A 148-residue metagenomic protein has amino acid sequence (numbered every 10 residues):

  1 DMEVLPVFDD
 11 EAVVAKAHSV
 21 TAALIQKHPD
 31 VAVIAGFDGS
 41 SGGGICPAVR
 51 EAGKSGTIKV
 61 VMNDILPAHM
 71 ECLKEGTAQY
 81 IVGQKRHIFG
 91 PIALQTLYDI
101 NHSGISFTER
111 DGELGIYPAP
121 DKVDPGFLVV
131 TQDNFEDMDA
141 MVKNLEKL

Functional and structural regions predicted by a protein language model:
D1-M2, Q26-D30, R50-T57: Short helix-capping segments at alpha-helix termini
D1-V20, A35-S41, D64-A68, Q84-F89: Hinge/beta->alpha junction and helix N-cap segments in small-molecule ligand-binding domains
D1-V4, T57, T77-A78, G126: A generic structural signal for alpha->beta connector loops
V4-V7, V60, I81, V129: Conserved beta-strand scaffold positions in the cores of enzyme catalytic domains, especially in NTP/NDP-utilizing
L5-P6, K59-V61, G112, V123: Beta-strand segments within the central parallel beta-sheet cores of soluble alpha/beta enzyme folds
A15-H18, A22-Q26, G43, P47 (+3 more regions): Amphipathic, non-transmembrane alpha-helical secondary structure
A35-Y80: Venus flytrap/periplasmic-binding-protein-like
I92-L148: Hinge/cleft segment of the Venus flytrap/periplasmic-binding protein
